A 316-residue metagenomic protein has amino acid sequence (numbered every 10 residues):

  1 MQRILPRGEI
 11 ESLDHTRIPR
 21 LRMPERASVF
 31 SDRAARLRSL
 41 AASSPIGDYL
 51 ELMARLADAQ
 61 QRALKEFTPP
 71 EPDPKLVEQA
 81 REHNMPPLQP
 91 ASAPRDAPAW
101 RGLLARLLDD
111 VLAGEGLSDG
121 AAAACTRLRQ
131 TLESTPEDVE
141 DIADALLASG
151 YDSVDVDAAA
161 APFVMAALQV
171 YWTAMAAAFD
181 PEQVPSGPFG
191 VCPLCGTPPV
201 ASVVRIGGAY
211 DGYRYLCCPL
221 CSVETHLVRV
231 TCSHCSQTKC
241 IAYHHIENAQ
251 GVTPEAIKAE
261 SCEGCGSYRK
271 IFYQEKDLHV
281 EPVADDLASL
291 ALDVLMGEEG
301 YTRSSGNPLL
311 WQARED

Functional and structural regions predicted by a protein language model:
M1-Q79, G264-Y268, F272-D316: Charged, low-complexity interaction segments
G8, G47, G102, G114-G116 (+10 more regions): Residue-identity detector for glycine
R17-D180: N-terminal alpha-helical interaction blocks
E133-E137, A158-A166, A201-G207, L295-E299 (+1 more regions): Short N-terminal helix-initiation segments at or just after the protein's N-terminus
A174-V294: Cys/His-clustered metal-coordination modules, chiefly Zn-binding fingers
